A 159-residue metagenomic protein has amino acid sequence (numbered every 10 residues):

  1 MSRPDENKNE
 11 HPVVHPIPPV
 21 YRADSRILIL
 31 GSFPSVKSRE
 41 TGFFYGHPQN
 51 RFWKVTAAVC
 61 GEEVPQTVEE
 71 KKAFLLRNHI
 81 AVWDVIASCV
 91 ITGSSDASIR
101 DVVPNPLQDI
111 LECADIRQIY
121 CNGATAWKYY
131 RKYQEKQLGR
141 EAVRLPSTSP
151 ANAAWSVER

Functional and structural regions predicted by a protein language model:
M1-R26, P48, G93-P104, Q108 (+1 more regions): C-terminal capping/extension of enzyme domains
I29-L30: N-terminal nucleotide-binding beta1-loop-alpha1 segment
P34: N-terminal phosphate-binding or glycine-rich loops at protein starts, especially the Walker A/P-loop of NTPases
K37, K128-Y129: Short, solvent-exposed loop/turn segments at secondary-structure junctions
K37-S98: Short, surface-exposed acidic-centric catalytic microdomains
N50, A126-W127: Alpha-helix N-cap/helix-start and coil->helix boundary motif
K54-A58, D109, C113, K132: Residue-level signal for well-ordered alpha-helical scaffold segments within enzymatic catalytic domains
R77-A126: Internal catalytic-core helix/loop-beta-alpha segment that presents or stabilizes conserved functional determinants
